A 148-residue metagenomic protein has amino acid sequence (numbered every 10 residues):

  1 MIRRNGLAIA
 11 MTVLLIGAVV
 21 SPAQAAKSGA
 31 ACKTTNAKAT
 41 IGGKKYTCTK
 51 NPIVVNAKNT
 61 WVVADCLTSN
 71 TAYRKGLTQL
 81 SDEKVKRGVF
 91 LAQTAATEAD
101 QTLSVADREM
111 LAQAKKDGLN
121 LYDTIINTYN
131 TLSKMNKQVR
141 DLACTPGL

Functional and structural regions predicted by a protein language model:
M1-A25: Secretory targeting and sorting signals
L7, A18, A30, G43-K44 (+4 more regions): Intrinsically disordered, low-complexity regions
P22-K27, N130, K134-L142: Mixed-charge, low-complexity intrinsically disordered regions
A25-T71: Tryptophan-rich substrate-binding surfaces of secreted polymer-degrading and adhesive proteins
A72-K134, Q138, L148: Extended amphipathic alpha-helical heptad-repeat regions
